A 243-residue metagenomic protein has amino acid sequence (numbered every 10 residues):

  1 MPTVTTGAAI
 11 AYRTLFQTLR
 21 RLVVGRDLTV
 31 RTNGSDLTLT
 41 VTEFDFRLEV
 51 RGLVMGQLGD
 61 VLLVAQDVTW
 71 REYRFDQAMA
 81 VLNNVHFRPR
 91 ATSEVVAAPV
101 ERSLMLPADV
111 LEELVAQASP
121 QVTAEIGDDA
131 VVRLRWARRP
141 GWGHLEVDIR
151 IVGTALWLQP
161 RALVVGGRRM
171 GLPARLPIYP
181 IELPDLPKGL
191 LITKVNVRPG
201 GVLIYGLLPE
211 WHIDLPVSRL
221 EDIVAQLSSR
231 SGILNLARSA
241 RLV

Functional and structural regions predicted by a protein language model:
M1-E72, D214-V243: Hydrophobic membrane-targeting and insertion signals
L28-E113, A118-S119, D129-V131: N-terminal beta-strand/beta-hairpin edge segment
A78-R90, D148-V152, L220-A240: A short, surface-exposed beta-strand/turn
V115-E125, D129-H144, L203-Y205, L220 (+3 more regions): A contiguous, surface-oriented mixed alpha/beta subdomain in the mid-to-C-terminal portion of proteins that forms
E125, D129-L172: Short helix-loop boundary/capping segments
E146-A155, M170-L183, D214-S228: Extended Gly/Ser/Thr-rich low-complexity repeat segments, especially those forming or decorating extracellular
P160-L191, R198-G201: Extended amphipathic ligand-handling, pore-lining, and cofactor/metal-binding catalytic surfaces
G189-G201, P216, L220, V243: Membrane-proximal, solvent-exposed terminal domains/tails of membrane-associated proteins
